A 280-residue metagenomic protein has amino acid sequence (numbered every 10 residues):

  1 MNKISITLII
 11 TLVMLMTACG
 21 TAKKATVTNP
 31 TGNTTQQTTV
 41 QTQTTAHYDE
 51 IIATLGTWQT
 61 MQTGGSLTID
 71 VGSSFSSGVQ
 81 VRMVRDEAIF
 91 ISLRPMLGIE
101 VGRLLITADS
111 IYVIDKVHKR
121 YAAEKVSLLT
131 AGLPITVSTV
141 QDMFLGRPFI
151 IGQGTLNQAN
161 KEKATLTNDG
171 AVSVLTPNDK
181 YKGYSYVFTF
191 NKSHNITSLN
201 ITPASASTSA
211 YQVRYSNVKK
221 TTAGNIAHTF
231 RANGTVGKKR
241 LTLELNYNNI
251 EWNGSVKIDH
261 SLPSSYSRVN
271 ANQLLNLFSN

Functional and structural regions predicted by a protein language model:
M1-L8: Bacterial N-terminal signal peptides that target proteins for export
L15-A18: C-terminal motif of bacterial Sec signal peptides marking the signal peptidase cleavage site
G20-S76, A271-N280: N-terminal leader/targeting segments and the immediate start of mature chains
G20-T21, L156-R268: Gly/Pro-enriched, hydrophobic low-complexity segments that function as extracytoplasmic propeptides/linkers
K23, A88-D142: An acidic-aromatic
H47, V117-Y186, S264: Flexible, processing/modification-adjacent segments and terminal tails in exported/periplasmic/extracellular proteins
G72-R85, I89-G98: Structural recognition of beta-strand segments within beta-rich domains
F75, L105-I106, S207-Q212: Amphipathic hydrophobic-ligand
